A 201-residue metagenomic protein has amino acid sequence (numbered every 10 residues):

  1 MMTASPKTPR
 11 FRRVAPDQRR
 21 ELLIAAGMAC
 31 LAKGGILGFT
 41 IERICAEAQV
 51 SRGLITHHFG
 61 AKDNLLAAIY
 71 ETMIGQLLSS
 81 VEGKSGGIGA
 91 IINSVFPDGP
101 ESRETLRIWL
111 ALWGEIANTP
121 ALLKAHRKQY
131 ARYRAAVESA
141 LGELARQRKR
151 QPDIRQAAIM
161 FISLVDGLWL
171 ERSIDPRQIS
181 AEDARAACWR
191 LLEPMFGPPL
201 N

Functional and structural regions predicted by a protein language model:
M1-Q18, L200-N201: N-terminal intrinsically disordered/low-complexity leader segments
R19-L22, A26-N64, A68: Helix-turn-helix
A29, K33, A61, S79 (+5 more regions): Conserved amphipathic alpha-helical interaction elements at protein-protein interfaces in regulatory, energy-coupling
A68, S79-L106, I154-F161: Hydrophobic alpha-helical connector segments
E71-Q76: Short, basic, alpha-helical segments at the C-terminal edge of helix-turn-helix-like DNA-binding modules
E101-R127: Amphipathic alpha-helical segments used for helix-helix packing
L123-R127, A131, L144-N201: Hydrophobic/aromatic-rich alpha-helical bundle segments in the mid-to-C-terminal region
